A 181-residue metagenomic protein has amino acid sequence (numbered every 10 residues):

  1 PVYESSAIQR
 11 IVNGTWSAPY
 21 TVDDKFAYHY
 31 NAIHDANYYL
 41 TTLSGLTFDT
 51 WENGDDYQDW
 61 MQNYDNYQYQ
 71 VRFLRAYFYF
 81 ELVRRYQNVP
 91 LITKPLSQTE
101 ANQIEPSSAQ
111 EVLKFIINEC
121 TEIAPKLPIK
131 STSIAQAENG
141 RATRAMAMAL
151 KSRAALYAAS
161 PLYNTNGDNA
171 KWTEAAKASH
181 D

Functional and structural regions predicted by a protein language model:
P1-E4, I8, Q87-V89, L113 (+2 more regions): An aromatic- and glycine-enriched ligand-binding surface/loop that stacks and positions planar moieties
V2-Y86, A101-K114, C120-A135: Conserved, well-structured interaction surfaces
V89-P95: Core alpha/beta catalytic barrel or barrel-like domain that forms the active/cofactor pocket in diverse metabolic
P95-Q98, H180: Short edge-strand/loop segments of extracellular domains
S97-T99, P161-L162: A short, flexible beta-alpha/helix-coil linker loop
